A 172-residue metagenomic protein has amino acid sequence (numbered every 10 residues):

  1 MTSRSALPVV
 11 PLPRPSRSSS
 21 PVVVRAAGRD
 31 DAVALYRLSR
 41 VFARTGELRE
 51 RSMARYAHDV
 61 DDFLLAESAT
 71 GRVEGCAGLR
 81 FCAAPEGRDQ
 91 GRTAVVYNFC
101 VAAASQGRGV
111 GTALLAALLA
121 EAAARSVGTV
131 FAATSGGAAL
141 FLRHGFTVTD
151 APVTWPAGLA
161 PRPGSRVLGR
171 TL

Functional and structural regions predicted by a protein language model:
M1-P15, T134, A138, L142 (+2 more regions): Acyl-donor-binding surface of acyltransferase catalytic domains
P21-L35: A short beta-loop-alpha structural element at the N-terminal edge of CoA-dependent acyl/N-acetyltransferase catalytic
S39-A69, V73: Active-site rim helix/loop that mediates acceptor-substrate recognition in acyltransferases
L65, R72-A83, T93-C100: Conserved beta-strand in the GNAT
F99-Q106, G136: A short, internal acetyl-CoA/4′-phosphopantetheine-binding micro-motif in the GNAT/acyltransferase core
G107-A120, R143: Conserved acetyl-CoA-binding loop-helix of GNAT-fold acetyltransferases
A122-S135: Conserved GNAT acetyl-CoA-binding A-motif
F131-A133, T147-R166: Conserved catalytic-core motifs of GNAT/GCN5-like acyltransferases
